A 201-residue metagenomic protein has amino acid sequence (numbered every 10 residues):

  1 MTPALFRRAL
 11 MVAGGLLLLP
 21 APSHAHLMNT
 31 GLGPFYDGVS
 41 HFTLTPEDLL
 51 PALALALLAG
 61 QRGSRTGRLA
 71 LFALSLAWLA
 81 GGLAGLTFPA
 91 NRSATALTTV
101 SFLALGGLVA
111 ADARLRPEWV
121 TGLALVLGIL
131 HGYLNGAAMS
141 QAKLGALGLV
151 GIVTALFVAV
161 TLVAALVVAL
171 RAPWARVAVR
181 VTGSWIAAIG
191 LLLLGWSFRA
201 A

Functional and structural regions predicted by a protein language model:
T2-A201: Membrane metalloprotein/metal-transporter helix-bundle signature
